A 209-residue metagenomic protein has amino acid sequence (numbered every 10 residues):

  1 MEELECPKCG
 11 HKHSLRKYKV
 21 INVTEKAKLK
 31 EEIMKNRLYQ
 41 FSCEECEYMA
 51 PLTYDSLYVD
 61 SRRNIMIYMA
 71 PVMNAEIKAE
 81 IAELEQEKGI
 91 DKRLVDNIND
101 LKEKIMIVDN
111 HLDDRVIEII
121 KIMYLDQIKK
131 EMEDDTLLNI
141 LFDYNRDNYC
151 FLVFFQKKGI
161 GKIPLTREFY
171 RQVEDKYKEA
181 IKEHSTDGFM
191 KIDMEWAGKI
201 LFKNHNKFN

Functional and structural regions predicted by a protein language model:
M1-V72: N-terminal cysteine/histidine-rich coordination modules
H11-H13, H111, H184, H205: Histidine (H) residue identity feature
N64-G198: Long, contiguous alpha-helical scaffold regions
G198-N209: Charge-dense, extended regions
